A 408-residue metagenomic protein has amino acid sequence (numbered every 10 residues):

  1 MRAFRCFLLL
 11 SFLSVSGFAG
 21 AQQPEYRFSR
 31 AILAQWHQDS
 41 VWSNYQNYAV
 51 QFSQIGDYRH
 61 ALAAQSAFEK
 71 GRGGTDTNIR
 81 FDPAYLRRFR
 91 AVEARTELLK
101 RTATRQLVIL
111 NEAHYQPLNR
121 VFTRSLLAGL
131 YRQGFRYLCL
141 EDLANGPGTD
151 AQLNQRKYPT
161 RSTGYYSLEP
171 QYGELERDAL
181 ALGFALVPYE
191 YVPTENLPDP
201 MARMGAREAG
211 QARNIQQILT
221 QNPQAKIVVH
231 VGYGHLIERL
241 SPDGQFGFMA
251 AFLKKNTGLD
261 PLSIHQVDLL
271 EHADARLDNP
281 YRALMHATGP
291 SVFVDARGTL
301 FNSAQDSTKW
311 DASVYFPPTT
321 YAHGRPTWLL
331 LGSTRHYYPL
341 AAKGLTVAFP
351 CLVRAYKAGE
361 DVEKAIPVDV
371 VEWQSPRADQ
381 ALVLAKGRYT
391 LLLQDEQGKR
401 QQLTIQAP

Functional and structural regions predicted by a protein language model:
R2-L9: Sec-dependent signal peptide recognition, specifically the positively charged N-region followed immediately by
L9-F12, G298: Short linear sequence elements within intrinsically disordered, low-complexity coil regions
S14-S16: N-terminal signal peptide c-region/cleavage motif recognized by signal peptidases
G20-P408: Compositional signal for N-terminal targeting/processing segments
